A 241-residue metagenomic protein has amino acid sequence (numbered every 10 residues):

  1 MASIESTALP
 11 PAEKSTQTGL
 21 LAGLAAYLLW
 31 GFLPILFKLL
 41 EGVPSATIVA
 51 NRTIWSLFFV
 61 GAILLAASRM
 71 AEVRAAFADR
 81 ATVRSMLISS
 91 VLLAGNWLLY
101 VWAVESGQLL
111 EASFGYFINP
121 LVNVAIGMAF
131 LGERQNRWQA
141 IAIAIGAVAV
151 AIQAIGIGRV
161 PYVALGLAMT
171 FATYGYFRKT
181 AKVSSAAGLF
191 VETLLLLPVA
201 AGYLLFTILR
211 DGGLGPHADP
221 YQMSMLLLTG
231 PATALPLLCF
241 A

Functional and structural regions predicted by a protein language model:
M1-A25, F58-M86, R137, L189 (+2 more regions): Membrane-interface interhelical linkers
A2-T47, A151-T180, G202, M223 (+1 more regions): Glycine-/small-residue-enriched transmembrane alpha-helix faces in small-molecule transporters and effluxers
L28-F32, L36, L87-V104, G166-F177 (+1 more regions): Hydrophobic alpha-helical transmembrane segments of multi-pass membrane transport proteins, especially secondary
I35-A46, E72-A75, V104-Q108, V148-A151 (+2 more regions): Membrane-interface helix termini and inter-helical loops of multi-pass transporters
L40, I48, R52, A103-V104 (+3 more regions): Hydrophobic/aromatic residues within transmembrane alpha-helices of multi-pass small-molecule transporters
G42-T47, L98-G115, L238-A241: Structural motif at transmembrane-helix junctions in multi-pass transporters
W102, N119-W138: C-terminal transmembrane-helix exit sites in multi-pass transporters
Y116, G132-I152, I157-L165: Loop-to-transmembrane alpha-helix entry segments
